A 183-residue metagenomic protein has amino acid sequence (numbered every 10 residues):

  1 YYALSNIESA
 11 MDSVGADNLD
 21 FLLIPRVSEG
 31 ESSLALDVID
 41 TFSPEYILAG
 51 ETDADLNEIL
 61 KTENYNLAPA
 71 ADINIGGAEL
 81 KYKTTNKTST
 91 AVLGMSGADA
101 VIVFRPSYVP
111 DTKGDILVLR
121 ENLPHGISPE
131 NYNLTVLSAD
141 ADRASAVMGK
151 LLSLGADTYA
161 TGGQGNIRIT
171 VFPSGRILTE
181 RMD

Functional and structural regions predicted by a protein language model:
Y1-D183: Non-globular, low-confidence helical/coil segments that flank catalytic cores
